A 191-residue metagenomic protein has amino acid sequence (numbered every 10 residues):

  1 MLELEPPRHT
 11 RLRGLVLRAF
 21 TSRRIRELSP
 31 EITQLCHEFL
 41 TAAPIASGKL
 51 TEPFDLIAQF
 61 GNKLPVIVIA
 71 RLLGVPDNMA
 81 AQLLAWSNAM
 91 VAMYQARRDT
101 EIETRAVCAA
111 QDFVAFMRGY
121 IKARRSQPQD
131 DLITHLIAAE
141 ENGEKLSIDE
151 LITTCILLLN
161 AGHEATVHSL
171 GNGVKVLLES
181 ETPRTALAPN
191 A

Functional and structural regions predicted by a protein language model:
M1-A191: Cytochrome P450
